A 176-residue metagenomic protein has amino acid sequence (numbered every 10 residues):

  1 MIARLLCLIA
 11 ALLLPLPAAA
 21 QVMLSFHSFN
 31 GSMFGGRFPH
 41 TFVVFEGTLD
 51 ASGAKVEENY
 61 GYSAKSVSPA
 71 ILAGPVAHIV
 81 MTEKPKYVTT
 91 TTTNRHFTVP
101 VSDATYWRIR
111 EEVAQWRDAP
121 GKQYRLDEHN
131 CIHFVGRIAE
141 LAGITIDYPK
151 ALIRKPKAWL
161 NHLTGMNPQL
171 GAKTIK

Functional and structural regions predicted by a protein language model:
M1-C7: Bacterial N-terminal signal peptides that target proteins for export
C7-L8, A18: Cleavable N-terminal signal peptides
Q21-N94: Glycine-rich catalytic cores of cysteine/serine-nucleophile enzymes that process amide/ester linkages in cell-envelope
V22, R110-K176: Activation targets extended, charge/polar-rich intrinsically disordered C-terminal tails
S28-M33, T92-S102, R117-R125: Second-shell loop/turn segments in exported
V99-E112: A structural motif
